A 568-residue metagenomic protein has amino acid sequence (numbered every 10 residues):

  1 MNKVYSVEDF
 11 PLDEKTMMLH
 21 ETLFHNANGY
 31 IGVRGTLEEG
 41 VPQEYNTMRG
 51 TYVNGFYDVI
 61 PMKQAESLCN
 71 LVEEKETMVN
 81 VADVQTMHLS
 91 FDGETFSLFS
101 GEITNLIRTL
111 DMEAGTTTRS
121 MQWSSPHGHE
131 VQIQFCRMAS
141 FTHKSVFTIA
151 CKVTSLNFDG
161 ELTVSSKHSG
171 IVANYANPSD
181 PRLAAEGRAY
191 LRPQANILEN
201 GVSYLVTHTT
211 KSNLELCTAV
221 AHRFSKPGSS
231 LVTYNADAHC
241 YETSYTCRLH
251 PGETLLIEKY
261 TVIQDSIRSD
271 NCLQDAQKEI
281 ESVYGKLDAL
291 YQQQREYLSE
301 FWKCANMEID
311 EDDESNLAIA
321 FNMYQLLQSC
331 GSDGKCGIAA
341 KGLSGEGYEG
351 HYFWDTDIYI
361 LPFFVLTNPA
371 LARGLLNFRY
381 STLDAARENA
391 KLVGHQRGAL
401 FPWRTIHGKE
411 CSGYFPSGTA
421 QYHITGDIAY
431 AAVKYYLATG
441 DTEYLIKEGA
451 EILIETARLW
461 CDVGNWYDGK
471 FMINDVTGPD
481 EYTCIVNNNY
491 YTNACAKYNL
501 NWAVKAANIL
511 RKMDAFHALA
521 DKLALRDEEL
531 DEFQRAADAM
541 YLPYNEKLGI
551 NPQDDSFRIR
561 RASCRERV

Functional and structural regions predicted by a protein language model:
M1-Y348: Acidic/polar, glycine-enriched structural segments that form the non-catalytic walls/loops of the carbohydrate-binding
G55-Y57, V172-D180, G345-G350, S381-N389 (+2 more regions): Short, mixed-charge aromatic SLiMs
S125-G128, L156-F158, S329-D333, L366-G374 (+5 more regions): Secondary-structure transition/capping motifs at alpha-helix termini and the adjoining loop/turn into the next element
C136, A150-K152, S165-S169, T246 (+9 more regions): Short, well-ordered alpha-helical packing segments
L290-L437: Substrate-binding groove/exosite segments of carbohydrate-active enzymes
E300-A305, I309-F321, L326-S329, C484-N487 (+3 more regions): Long, charged, mostly alpha-helical binding arms that flank functional sites
S344-Y352, A399-K447, E455-L542: The feature captures the catalytic groove of carbohydrate-active enzymes
R558-V568: Residue-level detector of conserved catalytic or cofactor/ligand-binding positions in enzyme active sites
